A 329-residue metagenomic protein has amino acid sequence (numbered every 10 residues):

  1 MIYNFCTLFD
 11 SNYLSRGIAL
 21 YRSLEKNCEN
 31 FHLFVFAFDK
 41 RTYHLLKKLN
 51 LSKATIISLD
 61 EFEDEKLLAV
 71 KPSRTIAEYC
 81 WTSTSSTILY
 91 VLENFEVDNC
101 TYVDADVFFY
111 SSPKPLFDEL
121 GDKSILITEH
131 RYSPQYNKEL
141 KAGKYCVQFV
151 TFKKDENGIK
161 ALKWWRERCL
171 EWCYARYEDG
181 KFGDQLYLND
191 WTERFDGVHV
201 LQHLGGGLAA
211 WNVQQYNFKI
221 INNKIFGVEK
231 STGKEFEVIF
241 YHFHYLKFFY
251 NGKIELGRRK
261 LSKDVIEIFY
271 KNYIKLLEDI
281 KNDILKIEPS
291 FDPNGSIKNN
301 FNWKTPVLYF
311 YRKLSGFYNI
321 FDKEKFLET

Functional and structural regions predicted by a protein language model:
M1-T329: Glycosyltransferase catalytic domains, chiefly GT-A lineage
